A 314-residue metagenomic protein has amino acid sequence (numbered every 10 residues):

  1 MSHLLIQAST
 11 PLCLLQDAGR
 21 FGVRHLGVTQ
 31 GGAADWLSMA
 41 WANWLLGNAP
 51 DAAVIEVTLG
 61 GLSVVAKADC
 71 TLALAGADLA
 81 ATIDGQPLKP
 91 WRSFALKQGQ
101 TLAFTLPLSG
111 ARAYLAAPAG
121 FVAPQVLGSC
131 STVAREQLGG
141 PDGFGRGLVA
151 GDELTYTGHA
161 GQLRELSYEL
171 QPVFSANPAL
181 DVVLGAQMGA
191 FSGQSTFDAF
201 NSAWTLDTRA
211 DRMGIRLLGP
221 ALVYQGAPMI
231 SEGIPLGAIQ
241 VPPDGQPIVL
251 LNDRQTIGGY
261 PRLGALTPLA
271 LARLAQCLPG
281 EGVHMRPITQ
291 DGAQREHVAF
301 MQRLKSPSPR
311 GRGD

Functional and structural regions predicted by a protein language model:
M1-R310: Conserved "landmark" site that anchors the functional core of diverse proteins
